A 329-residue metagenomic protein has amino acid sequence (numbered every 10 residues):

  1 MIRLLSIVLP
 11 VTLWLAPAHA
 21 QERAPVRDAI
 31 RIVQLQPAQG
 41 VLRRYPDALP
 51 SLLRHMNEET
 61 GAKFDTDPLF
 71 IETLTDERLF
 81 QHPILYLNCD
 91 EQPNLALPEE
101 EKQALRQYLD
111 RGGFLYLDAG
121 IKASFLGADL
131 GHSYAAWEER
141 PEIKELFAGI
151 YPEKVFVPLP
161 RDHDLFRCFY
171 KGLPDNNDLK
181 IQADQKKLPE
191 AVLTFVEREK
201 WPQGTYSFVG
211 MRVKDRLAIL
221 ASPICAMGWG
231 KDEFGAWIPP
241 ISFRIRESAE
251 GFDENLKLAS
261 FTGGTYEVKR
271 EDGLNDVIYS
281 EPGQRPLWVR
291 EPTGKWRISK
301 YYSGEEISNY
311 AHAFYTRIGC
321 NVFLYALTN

Functional and structural regions predicted by a protein language model:
R3-A16: Bacterial N-terminal signal peptides
A20-I84, E91-Q92, A226-M227, I241-N329: Aromatic-Pro/Gly-enriched surface loop or interdomain linker that acts as a lid/target-recognition segment
R23-R27, E77-Q81, E101, Y108-D110 (+3 more regions): Extracellular/periplasmic catalytic domains that process cell-envelope and extracellular macromolecules
R31-Q34, P83-N88, F114-D118, V155-L159 (+1 more regions): Structural recognition of the beta-strand scaffold that forms the well-ordered cores of secreted hydrolase catalytic
P37-V41, E91-N94, L115, I121-L126 (+2 more regions): Solvent-exposed loop/turn segments at secondary-structure junctions within structured extracellular/periplasmic domains
P46-L53, K102, R106, R140 (+2 more regions): Extracytoplasmic/secreted envelope proteins and their assembly/folding machinery, especially bacterial periplasmic
I84-G131: Short alpha-beta junction capping motif
I143-V209, V213-C225, F252: Acidic, glycine-rich loop-and-strand cores that form catalytic or ligand-binding grooves in diverse globular domains
